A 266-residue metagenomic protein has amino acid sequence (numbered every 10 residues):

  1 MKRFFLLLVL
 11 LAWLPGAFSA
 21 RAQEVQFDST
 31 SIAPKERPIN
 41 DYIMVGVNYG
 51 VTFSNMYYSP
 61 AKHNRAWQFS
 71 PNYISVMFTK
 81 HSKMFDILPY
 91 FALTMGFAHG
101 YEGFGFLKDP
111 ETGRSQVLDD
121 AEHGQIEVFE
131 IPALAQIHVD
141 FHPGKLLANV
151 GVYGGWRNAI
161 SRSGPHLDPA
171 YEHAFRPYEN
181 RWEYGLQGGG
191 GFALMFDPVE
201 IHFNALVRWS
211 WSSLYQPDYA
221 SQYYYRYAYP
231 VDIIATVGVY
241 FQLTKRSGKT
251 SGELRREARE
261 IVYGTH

Functional and structural regions predicted by a protein language model:
M1-S29, N48, V237, F241-L243: Bacterial Sec-dependent N-terminal signal peptides
A22-K83, Q242-T244, V262-H266: Short glycine/proline- and aromatic-enriched beta-strand/turn motifs that initiate or cap beta-hairpins
D28-E36, N55, V76-D86, A135-F141 (+3 more regions): Outer-membrane beta-barrel proteins
E36, E183, G188-H266: Predominantly the C-terminal beta-signal and adjacent terminal strand-loop region of outer-membrane beta-barrel
I39-V45, I87-L93, F129, H142-A148 (+3 more regions): Outer-envelope beta-barrel architecture signal
V47-V51, I74-K80, F97-H99, I131-V139 (+4 more regions): Residues on the lipid-exposed face of transmembrane beta-strands in outer-membrane beta-barrel proteins
S54-F69, E102-V128, G155-E183, S210-I234: Extracellular/periplasm-exposed beta-strand and loop segments of Gram-negative cell-envelope proteins, dominated by
T94, H99-F104, I126, H138-L147 (+3 more regions): Acidic/histidine-enriched, beta-strand-rich ligand/metal-binding domains
